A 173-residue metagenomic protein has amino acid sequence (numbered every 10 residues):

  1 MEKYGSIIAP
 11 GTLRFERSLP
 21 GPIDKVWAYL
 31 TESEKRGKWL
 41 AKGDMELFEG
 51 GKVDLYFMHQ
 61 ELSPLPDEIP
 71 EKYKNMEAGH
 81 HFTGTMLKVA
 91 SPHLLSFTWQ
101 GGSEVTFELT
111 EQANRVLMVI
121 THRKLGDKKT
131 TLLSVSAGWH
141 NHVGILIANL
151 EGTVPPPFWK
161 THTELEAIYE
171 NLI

Functional and structural regions predicted by a protein language model:
M1-R14, Y169-I173: Short acidic N-proximal helix/loop "leader" segments that mark the beginning of a domain or an inter-domain linker
T12-E16, K52, G79-H81, L94 (+2 more regions): Intrinsic-disorder/low-complexity, polar/charged segments enriched in Ser/Thr/Lys/Arg/Asp/Glu/Gln
R14, S33-G79, K160-T161: Short beta-edge strand/loop motif at the mouth of beta-sheet-based domains
R17, G43, F82-K88, V105-T110: Hydrophobic/aromatic beta-strand elements that line small-molecule binding cavities or substrate pockets in beta-rich
P20-K38: Amphipathic alpha-helical segments
F48-K52, K88-S96: Short, hydrophobic/aromatic-rich segments at coil-to-beta transitions
K88, S96-H140: Beta-strand/loop substructures that line and gate deep hydrophobic ligand-binding cavities in soluble
K124-I173: A conserved amphipathic terminal alpha-helix motif
